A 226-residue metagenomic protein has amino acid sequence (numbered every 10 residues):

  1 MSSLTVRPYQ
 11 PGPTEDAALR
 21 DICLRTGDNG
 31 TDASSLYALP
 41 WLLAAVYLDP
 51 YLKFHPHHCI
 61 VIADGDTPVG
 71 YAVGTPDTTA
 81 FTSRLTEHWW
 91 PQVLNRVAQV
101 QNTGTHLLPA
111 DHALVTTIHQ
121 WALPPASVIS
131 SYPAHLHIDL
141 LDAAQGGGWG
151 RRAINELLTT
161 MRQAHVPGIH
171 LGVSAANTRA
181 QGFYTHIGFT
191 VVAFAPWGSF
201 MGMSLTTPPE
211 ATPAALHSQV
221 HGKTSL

Functional and structural regions predicted by a protein language model:
T5-D21: A short beta-loop-alpha structural element at the N-terminal edge of CoA-dependent acyl/N-acetyltransferase catalytic
G27-Y47, R84-L94, N102: Conserved GNAT-fold acetyl-CoA-binding loop/helix
L36-C59, G65, V73: Active-site rim helix/loop that mediates acceptor-substrate recognition in acyltransferases
T67-G70, R179: Glycine-rich acetyl-CoA-binding "A-motif" of GNAT/NAT acetyltransferases
T79, G172-V173, T185-M203: Conserved catalytic-core motifs of GNAT/GCN5-like acyltransferases
T79-H137: Conserved acyl-donor/pantetheine-binding loop and adjacent beta-alpha core of acyl/acetyltransferases and related
A134, M161-V173: Conserved GNAT acetyl-CoA-binding A-motif
H137, G146-T160, G182-H186: Conserved acetyl-CoA-binding loop-helix of GNAT-fold acetyltransferases
